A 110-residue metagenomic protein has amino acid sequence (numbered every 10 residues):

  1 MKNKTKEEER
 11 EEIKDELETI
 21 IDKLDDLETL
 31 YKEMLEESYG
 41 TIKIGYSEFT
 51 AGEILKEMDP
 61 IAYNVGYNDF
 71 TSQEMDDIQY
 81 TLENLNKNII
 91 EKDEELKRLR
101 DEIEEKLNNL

Functional and structural regions predicted by a protein language model:
M1-L110: Acidic interaction surfaces
